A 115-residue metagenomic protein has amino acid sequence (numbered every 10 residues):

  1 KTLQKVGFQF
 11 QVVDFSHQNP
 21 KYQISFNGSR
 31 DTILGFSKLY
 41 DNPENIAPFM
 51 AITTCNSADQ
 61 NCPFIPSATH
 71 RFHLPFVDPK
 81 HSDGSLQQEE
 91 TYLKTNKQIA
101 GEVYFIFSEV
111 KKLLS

Functional and structural regions predicted by a protein language model:
K1-S115: Short polar/charged helix/loop
